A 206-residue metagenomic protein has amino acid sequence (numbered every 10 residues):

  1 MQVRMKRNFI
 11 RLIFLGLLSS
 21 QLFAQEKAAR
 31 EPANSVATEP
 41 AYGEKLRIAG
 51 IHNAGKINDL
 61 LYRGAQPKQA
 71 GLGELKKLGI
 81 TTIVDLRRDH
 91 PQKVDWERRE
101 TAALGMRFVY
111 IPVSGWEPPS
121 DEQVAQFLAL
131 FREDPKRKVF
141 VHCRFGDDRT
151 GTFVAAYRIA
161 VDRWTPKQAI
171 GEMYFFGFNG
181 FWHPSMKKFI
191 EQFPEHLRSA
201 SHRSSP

Functional and structural regions predicted by a protein language model:
Q2-L12: Bacterial N-terminal signal peptides that target proteins for export
K6, Q21-V139, T152-P206: Cys-dependent protein tyrosine phosphatase-like superfamily
R11-Q21: Bacterial N-terminal signal peptides
C143: Short cysteine clusters
G146: Substrate/cofactor-recognition hotspot
R149: Glycine/aspartate-rich loop-and-adjacent alpha/beta segment that forms the canonical ThDP
